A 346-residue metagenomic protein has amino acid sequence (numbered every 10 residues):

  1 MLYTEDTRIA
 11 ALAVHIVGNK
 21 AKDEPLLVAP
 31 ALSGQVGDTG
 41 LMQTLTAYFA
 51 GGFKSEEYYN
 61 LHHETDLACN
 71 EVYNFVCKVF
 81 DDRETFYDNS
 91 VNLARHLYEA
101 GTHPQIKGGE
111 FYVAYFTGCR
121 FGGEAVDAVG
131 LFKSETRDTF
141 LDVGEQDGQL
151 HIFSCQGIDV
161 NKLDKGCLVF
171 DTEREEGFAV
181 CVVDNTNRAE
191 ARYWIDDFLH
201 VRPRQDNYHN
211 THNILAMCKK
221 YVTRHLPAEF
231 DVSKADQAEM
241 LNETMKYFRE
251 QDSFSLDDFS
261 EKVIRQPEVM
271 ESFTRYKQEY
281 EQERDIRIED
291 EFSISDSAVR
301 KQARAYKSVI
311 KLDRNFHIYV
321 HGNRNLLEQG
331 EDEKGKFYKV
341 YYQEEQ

Functional and structural regions predicted by a protein language model:
L2-Q302: Long, hydrophobic alpha/beta structural blocks
R275-Q346: C-terminal, beta-strand-rich globular interaction domains
